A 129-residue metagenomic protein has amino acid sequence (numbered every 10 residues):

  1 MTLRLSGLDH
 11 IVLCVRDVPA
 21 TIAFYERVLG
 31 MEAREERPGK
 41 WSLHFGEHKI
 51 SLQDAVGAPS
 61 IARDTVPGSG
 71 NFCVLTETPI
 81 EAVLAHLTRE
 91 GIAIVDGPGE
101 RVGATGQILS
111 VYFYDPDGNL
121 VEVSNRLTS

Functional and structural regions predicted by a protein language model:
M1-L8, E32-E77, A82-Y114, R126-S129: Vicinal oxygen chelate
A20-T21, P79: Short phosphate-engaging motifs
T21-E26, L87, G118: Conserved active-site tyrosine of GNAT-family acetyltransferases
L120-V123: Short glycine-/small-residue motifs
